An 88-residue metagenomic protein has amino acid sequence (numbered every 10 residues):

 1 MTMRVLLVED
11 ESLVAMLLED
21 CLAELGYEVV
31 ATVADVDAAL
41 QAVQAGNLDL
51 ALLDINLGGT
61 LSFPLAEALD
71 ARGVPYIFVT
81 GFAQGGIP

Functional and structural regions predicted by a protein language model:
M1-R4, I87-P88: Non-catalytic signal-transmission and effector/linker regions of two-component phosphorelay proteins
E9: Conserved acidic carboxylate
S12-A31: Two-component/phosphorelay signaling modules centered on CheY-like receiver
T32-L50: Acidic, metal-coordinating helix/loop segments flanking the phosphotransfer/catalytic sites of two-component signaling
D35, L61-P64: Acidic catalytic/metal-coordinating carboxylates
D54: Active-site residues of response regulator receiver
G58: The feature encodes the CheY-like receiver
I77-V79: Hydrophobic/aromatic residues positioned on beta-strands within the core alpha/beta folds
